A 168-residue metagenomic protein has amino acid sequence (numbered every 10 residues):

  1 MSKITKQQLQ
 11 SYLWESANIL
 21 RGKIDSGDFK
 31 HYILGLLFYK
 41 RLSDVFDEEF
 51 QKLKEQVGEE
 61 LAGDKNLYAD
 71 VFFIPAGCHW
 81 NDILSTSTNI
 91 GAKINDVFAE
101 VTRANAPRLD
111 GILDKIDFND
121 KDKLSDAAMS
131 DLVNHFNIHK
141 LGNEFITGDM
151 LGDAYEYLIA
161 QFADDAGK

Functional and structural regions predicted by a protein language model:
M1-K168: Non-catalytic, mostly N-terminal accessory regions of nucleic-acid modification and defense proteins
